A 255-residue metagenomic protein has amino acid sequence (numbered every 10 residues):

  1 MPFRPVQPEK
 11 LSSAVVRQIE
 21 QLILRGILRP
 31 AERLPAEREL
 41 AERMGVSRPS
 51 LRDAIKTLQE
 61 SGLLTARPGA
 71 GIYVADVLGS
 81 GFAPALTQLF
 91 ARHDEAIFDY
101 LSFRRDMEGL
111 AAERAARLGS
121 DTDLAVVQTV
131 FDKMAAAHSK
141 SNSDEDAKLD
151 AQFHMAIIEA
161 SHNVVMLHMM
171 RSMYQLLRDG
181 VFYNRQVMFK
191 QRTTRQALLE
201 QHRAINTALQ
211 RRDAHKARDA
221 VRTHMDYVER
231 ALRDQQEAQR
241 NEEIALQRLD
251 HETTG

Functional and structural regions predicted by a protein language model:
M1-M107, E113, R117, A238-E242 (+2 more regions): Short linear motifs at protein or domain termini
R104-Y183, Q201-T207, K216-R230, Q235: Conserved amphipathic alpha-helical segments that form helical-bundle/coiled-coil interaction surfaces
N184-M188: Extended hydrophobic/aromatic segments used for targeting, binding, or gating
K190, T194: Solvent-exposed loop and edge beta-strand segments that line ligand/cofactor-binding and catalytic clefts
